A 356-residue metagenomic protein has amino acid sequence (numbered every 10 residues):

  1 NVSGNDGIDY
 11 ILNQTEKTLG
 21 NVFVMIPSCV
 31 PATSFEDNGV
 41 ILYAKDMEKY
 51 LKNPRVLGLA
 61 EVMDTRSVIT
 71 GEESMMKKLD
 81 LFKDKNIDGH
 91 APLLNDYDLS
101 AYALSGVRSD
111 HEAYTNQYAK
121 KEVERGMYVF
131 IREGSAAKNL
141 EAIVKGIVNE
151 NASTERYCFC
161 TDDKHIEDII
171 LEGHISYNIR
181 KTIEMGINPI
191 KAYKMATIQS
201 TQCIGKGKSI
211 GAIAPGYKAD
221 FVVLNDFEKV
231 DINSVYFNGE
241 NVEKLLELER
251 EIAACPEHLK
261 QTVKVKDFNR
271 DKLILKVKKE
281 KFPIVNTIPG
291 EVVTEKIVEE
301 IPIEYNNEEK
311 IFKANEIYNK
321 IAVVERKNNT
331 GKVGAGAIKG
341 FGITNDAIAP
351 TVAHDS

Functional and structural regions predicted by a protein language model:
N1-D88, N149-A152: Divalent-metal coordination cores built from histidine and acidic residues
D6-I8, T33-G39, T70-S74, D98-Y102 (+6 more regions): Short acidic, glycine/serine/threonine-rich loops at helix termini
I11, L59, E122, D162 (+3 more regions): Divalent metal-coordination and catalytic microenvironments
G20-M25, V56-A60, K85-I87, V107-S109 (+5 more regions): Structural motif
E61-N116, E133, A137: Divalent metal-binding pocket/active-site signature
D98, L104, R108-S209, L224-V230: Active-site-adjacent C-terminal substructures of enzyme catalytic domains
I170-G186, I190-S356: Active-site microenvironment of metallo-dependent hydrolases
